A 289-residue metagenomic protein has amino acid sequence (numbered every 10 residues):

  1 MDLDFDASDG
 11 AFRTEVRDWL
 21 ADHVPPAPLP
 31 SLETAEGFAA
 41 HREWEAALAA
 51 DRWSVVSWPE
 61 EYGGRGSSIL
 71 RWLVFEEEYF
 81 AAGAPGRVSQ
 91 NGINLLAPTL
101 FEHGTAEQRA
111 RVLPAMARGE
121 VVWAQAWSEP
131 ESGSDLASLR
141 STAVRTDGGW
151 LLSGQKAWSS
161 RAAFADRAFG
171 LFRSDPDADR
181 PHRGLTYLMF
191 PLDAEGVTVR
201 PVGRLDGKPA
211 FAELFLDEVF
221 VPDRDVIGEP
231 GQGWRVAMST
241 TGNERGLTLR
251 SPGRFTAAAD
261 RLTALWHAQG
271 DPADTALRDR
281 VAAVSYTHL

Functional and structural regions predicted by a protein language model:
M1-S8: Intrinsic disorder at enzyme termini
F5, V197-L289: Glycine-rich beta->alpha junctions and the first turn(s) of the following alpha-helix
D9, R52, T105, Q125 (+3 more regions): Buried hydrophobic positions in well-ordered alpha/beta secondary-structure cores of metabolic enzymes
A49-A110, P114-G119, R161-R167: Internal helix-loop-helix
R52, F75-F80, F172, M189-E195 (+2 more regions): Short Ser/Thr-interspersed hydrophobic loop/turn segments at strand-loop and sheet-helix junctions that line or gate
G119-W127: A short, Trp-centered hydrophobic/proline-enriched beta-strand micro-motif
S141-V144: A structural signal for short hydrophobic beta-strand segments in well-ordered beta-sheet cores
S153-R200: A short core secondary-structure module
